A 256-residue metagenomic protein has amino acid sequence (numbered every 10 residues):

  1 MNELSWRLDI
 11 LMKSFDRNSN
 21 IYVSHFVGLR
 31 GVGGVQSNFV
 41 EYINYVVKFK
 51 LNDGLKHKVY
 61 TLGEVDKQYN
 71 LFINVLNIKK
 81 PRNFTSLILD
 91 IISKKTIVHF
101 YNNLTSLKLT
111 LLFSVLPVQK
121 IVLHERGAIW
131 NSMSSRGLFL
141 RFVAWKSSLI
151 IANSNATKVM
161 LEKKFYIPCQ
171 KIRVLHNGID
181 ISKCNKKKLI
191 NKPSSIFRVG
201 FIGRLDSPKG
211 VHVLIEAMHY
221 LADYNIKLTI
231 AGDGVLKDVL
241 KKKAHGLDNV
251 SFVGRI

Functional and structural regions predicted by a protein language model:
E3-S14, S24-N83, G234-L236: N-terminal strand-loop element at the rim of the active site of nucleotide-sugar-dependent glycosyltransferases
L8-I21, N185-R198, L221: Nucleotide-sugar donor-binding and catalytic loop/hinge architecture of NDP-sugar-dependent glycosyltransferases
G33-E41, F201-Y220, V235-K241: A conserved mid-protein helix/loop that constitutes part of the nucleotide-sugar donor-binding site
F100-L107, E125-R126: Short His-centered aromatic/hydrophobic patch
V122-A152, V159, Y166-I167: A conserved, positively charged/aromatic
A156, G178: Carbohydrate-associated surface elements
V239-I256: Nucleotide-activated donor-binding/catalytic signature segment of Leloir-type glycosyltransferases, i.e., the conserved
